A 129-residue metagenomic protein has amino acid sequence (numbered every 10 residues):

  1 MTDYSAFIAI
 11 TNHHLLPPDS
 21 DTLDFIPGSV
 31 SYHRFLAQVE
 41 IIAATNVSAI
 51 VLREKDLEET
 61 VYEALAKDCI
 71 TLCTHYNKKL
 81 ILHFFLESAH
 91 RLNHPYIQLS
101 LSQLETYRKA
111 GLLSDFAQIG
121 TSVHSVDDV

Functional and structural regions predicted by a protein language model:
M1-Q98, L112-H124: Conserved N-terminal beta1-alpha1 strand-loop-helix module at the mouth
L101-R108, V123: Flexible, gly/pro- and Lys/Arg-enriched active-site loops
V126-V129: Short, intrinsically disordered, charge-balanced linker/junction segments flanking boundaries in proteins
